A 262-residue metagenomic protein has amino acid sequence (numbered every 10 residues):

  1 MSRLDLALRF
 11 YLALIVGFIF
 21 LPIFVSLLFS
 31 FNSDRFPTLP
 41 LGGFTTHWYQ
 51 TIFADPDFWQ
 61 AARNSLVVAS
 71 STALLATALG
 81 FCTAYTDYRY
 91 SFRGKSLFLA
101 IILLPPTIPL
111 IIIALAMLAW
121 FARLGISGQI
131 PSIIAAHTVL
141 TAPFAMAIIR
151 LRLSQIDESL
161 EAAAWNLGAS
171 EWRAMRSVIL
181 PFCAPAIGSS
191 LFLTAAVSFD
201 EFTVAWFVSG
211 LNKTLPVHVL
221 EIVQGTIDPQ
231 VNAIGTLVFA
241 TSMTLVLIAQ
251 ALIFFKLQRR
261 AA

Functional and structural regions predicted by a protein language model:
M1-D5, S70-I102, L115, A119 (+1 more regions): Transmembrane-helix boundary motif in ABC transporter permease subunits
M1-P56, Q60-R63, V67, I248-A262: N-terminal, non-cleaved signal-anchor transmembrane helix
S2, D34-F36, Y49-D57, F199-Q250: Interhelical loop and adjacent transmembrane-helix boundary motif in polytopic membrane transport permeases
S2-Y11, L21, R150-E161, W165 (+2 more regions): C-terminal transmembrane helix and the adjacent membrane-cytosol boundary/short C-terminal tail of inner/organellar
Y11, V16-I23, A114, S132 (+4 more regions): Transmembrane alpha-helices
L21-D34, N64, A114-L124, F192-S198 (+3 more regions): A structural signal for multi-pass alpha-helical bundles of membrane permease subunits that mediate small-molecule
P37, L41, T46, K95 (+3 more regions): Membrane-interfacial helix termini and adjacent extracytoplasmic/periplasmic loops of multi-pass transporters
W59, R63, V67-L79, T83 (+7 more regions): Hydrophobic alpha-helical transmembrane segments of multipass integral membrane proteins, especially permease/channel
